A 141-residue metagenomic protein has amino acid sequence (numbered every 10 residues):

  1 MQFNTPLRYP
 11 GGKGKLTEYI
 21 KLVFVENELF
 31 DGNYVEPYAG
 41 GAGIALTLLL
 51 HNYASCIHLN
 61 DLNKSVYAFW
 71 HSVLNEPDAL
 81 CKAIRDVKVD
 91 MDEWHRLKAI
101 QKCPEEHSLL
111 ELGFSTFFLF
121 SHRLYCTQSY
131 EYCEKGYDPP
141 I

Functional and structural regions predicted by a protein language model:
M1-N33, Y38, G43-I44, H51: S-adenosyl-L-methionine
L50-I141: Class I S-adenosyl-L-methionine-dependent methyltransferase module
